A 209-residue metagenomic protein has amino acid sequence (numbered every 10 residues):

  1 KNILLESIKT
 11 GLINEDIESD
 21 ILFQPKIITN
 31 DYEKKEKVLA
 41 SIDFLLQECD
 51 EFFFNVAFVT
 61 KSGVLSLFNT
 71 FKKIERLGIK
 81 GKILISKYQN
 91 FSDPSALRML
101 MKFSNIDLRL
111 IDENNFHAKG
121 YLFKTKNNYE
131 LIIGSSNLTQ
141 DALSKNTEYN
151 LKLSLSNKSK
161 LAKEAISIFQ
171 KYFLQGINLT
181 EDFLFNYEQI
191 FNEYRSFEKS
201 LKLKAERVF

Functional and structural regions predicted by a protein language model:
K1-F209: PLD/PLD-like phosphodiesterase catalytic module centered on the HKD motif
